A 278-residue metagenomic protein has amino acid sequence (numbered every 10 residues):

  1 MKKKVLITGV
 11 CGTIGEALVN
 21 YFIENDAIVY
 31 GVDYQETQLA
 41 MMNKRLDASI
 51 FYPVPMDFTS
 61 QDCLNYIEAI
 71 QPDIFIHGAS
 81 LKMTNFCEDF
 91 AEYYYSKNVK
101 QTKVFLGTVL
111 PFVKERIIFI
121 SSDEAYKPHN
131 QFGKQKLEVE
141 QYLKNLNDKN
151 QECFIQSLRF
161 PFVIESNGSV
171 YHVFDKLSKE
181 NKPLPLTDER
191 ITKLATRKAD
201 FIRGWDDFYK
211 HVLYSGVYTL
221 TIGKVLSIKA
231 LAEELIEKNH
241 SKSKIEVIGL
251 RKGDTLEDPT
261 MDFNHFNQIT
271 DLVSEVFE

Functional and structural regions predicted by a protein language model:
I7-I23: N-terminal Rossmann NAD(P)H-binding glycine-rich loop of SDR-like oxidoreductase domains
T8, V32, F75-A79, I117-S122 (+1 more regions): SDR active-site strand-loop-helix element
A27-Y30: Short beta-strand element of Class I
Q35-T37: Helix N-cap at the beta1-alpha1 junction of Rossmann-like dinucleotide-binding domains, i.e., the first residues
D47, M56-S96: NAD(P)H-binding glycine-rich loop region in Rossmannoid oxidoreductase-like domains and their noncatalytic homologs
H77, L81-T84, D89-S96, K100-L137 (+2 more regions): Conserved Rossmann-fold NAD(P)-dependent oxidoreductase catalytic core, especially the SDR/UDP-sugar
Q131-V212, G223-V225, A232-K238: NAD(P)-dependent short-chain dehydrogenase/reductase
D207-F263: Mid/C-terminal beta-alpha module of Rossmann-like enzyme folds, strongest in SDR-family dehydrogenases/epimerases
